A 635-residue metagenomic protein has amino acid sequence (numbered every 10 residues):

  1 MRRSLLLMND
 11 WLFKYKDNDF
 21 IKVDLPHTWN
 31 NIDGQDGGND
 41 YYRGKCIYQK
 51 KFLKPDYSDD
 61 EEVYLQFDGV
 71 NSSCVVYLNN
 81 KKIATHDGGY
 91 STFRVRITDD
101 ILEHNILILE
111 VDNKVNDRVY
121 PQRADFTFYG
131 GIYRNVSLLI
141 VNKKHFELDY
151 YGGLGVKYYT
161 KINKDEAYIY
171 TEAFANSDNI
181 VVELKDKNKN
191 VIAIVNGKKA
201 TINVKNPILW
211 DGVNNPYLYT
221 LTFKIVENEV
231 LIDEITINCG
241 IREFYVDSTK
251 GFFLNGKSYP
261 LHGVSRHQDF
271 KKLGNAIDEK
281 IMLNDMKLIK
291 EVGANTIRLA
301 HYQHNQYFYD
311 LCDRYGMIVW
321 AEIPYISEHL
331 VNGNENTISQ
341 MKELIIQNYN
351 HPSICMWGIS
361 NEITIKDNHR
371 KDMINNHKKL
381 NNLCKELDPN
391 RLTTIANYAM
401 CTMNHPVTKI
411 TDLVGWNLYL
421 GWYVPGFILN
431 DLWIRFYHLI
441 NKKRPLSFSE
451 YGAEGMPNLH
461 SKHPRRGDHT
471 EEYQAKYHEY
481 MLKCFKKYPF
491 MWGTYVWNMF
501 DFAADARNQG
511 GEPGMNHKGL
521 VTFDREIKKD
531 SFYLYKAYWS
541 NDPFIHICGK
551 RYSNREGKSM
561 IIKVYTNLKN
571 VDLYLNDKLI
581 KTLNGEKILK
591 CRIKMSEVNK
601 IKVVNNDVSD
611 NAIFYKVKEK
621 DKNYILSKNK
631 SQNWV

Functional and structural regions predicted by a protein language model:
M1-H301, Q306, L311, Y315-V319 (+7 more regions): Secreted/periplasmic carbohydrate-active enzymes, especially glycoside hydrolases
Y170, M286-I289, T296-I527, S531-Y538 (+3 more regions): Substrate-binding/catalytic cleft of secreted carbohydrate-active enzymes, primarily glycoside hydrolases
